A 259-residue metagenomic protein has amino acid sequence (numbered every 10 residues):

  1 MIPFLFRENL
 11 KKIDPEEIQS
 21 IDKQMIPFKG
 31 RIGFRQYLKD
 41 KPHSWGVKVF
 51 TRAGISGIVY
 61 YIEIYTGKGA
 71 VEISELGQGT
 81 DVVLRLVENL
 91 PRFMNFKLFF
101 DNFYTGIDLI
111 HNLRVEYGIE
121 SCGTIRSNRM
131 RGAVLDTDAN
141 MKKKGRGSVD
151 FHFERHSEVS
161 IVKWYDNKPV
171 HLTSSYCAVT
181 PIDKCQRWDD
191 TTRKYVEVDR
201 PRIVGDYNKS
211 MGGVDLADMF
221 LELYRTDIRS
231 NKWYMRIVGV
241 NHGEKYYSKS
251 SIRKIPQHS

Functional and structural regions predicted by a protein language model:
M1-S259: Acidic, contiguous segments within the catalytic cores of piggyBac-derived transposases
